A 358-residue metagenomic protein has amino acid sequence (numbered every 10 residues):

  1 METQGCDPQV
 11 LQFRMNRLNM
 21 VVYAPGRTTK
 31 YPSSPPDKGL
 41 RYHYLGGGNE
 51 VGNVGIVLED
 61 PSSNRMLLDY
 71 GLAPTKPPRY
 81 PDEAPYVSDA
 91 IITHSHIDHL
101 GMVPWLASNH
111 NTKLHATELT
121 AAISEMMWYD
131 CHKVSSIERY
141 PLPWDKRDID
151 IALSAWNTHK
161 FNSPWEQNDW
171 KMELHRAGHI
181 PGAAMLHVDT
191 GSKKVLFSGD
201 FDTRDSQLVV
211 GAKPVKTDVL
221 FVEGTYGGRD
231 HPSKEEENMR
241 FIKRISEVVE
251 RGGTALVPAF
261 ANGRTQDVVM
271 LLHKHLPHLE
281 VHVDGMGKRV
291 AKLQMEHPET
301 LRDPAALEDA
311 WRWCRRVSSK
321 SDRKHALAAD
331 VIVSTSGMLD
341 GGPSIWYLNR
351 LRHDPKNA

Functional and structural regions predicted by a protein language model:
L18-P85, T158-V210, K324, P343: Core dinuclear metal-dependent hydrolase active-site scaffold
P25-T28, P35, E125-I180, E299-A328: Metallo-beta-lactamase
G48-T112, A116-W156, T203-V210, E237: Pre-active-site segment of Zn-dependent metallo-hydrolases
G52, I97-L100, I123, P181-A183 (+5 more regions): Active-site environment of divalent metal-dependent phosphoester hydrolases
L68-Y70, V87-H96, V103, H115-T117 (+6 more regions): Active-site neighborhood of phospho(di)ester-bond hydrolases with catalytic His/Asp-centered motifs
L72-A73, A183, V188-F241, R251 (+1 more regions): Metallo-beta-lactamase
K243-A358: Hard-cation-handling environments
